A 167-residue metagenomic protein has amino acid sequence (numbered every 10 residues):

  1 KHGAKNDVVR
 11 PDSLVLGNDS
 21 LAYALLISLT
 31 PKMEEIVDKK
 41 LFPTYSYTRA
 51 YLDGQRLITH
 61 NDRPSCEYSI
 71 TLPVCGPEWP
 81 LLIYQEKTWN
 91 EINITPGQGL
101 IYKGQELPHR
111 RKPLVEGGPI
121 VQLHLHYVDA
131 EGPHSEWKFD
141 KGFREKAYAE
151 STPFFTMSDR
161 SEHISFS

Functional and structural regions predicted by a protein language model:
K1-V37: Non-heme Fe(II)/2-oxoglutarate
D38-Y47: A short coil-to-beta-strand element that immediately follows conserved catalytic motifs
A50: Conserved active-site beta-strand element of glycosyltransferases/polysaccharide synthases
D53-L107, G118-Q122, D129-F143: Catalytic core of non-heme Fe(II) oxygenases with the double-stranded beta-helix
R111-G117: Short proline/glycine-enriched turn/loop segments at secondary-structure junctions
L125, D129-S167: Long hydrophobic alpha-helical segments typical of transmembrane helices together with their membrane-interfacial
